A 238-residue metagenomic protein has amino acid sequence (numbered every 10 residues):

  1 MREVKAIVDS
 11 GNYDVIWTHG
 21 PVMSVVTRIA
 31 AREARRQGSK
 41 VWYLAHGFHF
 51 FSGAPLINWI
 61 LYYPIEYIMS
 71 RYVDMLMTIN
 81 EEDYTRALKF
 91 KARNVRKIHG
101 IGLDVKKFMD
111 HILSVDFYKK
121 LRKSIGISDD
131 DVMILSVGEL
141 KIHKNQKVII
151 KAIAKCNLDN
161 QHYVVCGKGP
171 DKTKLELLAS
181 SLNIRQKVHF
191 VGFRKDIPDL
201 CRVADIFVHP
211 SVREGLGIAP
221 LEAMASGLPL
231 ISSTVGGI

Functional and structural regions predicted by a protein language model:
R2, K40, F50-Y72: Nucleotide-sugar donor phosphate/pyrophosphate-binding loop at the beta->alpha transition of glycosyltransferases
T18-S24, A45: Short His-centered aromatic/hydrophobic patch
Y67-Y118: Donor nucleotide-sugar binding/catalytic pocket of nucleotide-sugar-dependent glycosyltransferases
V132-K155, P170-E176: A conserved mid-protein helix/loop that constitutes part of the nucleotide-sugar donor-binding site
E176-G192: Nucleotide-activated donor-binding/catalytic signature segment of Leloir-type glycosyltransferases, i.e., the conserved
F193, V212: Aromatic "clamp/platform" in nucleotide-sugar-dependent glycosyltransferases that forms part of the donor/acceptor
G217-P220, I238: Short glycine/serine-rich donor-binding loops of glycosyltransferases
P229-S232: Short hydrophobic beta-strand element within catalytic cores of glycosyltransferases and related nucleotide-activated
